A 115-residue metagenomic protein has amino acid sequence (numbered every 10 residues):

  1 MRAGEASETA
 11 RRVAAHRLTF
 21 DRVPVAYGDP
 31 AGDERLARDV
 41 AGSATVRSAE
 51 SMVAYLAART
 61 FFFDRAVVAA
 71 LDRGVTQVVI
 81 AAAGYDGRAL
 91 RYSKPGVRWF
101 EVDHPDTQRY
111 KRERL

Functional and structural regions predicted by a protein language model:
M1-V79, A83-L115: Rossmann-like AdoMet
